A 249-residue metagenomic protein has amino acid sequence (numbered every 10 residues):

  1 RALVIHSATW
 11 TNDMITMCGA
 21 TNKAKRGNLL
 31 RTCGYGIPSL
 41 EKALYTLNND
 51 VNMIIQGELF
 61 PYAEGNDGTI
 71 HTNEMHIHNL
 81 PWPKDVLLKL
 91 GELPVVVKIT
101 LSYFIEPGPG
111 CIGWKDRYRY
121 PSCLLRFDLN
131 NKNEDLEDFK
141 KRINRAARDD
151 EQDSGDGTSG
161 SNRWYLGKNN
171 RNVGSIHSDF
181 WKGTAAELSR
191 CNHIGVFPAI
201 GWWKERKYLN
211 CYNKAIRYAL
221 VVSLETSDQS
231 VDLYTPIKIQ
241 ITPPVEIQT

Functional and structural regions predicted by a protein language model:
R1-T249: Topogenic and prosegment regions of secretory-pathway hydrolases and membrane enzymes
